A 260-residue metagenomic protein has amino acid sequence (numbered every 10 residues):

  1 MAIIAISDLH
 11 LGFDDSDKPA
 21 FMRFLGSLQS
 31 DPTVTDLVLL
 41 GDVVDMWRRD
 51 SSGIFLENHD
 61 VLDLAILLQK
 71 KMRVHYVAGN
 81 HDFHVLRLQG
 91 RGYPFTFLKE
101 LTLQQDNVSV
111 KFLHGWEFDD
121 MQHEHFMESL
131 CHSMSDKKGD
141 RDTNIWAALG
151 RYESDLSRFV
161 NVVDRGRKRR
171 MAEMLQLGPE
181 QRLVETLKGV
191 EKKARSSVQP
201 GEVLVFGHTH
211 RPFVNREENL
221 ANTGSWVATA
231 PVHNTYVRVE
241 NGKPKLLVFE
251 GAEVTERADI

Functional and structural regions predicted by a protein language model:
A2-I4, L11-Q105: Core catalytic region of metal-dependent phosphoesterases/phosphodiesterases, especially metallo-beta-lactamase-like
A5-S7, L37-G41, R73-N80, F112-L113 (+2 more regions): Active-site neighborhood of phospho(di)ester-bond hydrolases with catalytic His/Asp-centered motifs
L11, D45, D82, F118 (+3 more regions): Surface-exposed, flexible loop/turn segments at secondary-structure boundaries
D45-L68, S157-V163, Q176-E180, G189-V205: N-terminal short leaders/motifs
G92-E100, N107-K111, W116, M121-M134 (+1 more regions): Conserved beta-sheet core of the metallophosphoesterase superfamily
L113-H114, T255-I260: Short amphipathic beta-strand/extended segments with alternating polar/hydrophobic composition
L113-V190: Active-site-proximal loop/helix segment associated with metal-binding centers of metalloenzymes
L247-E256: Short, solvent-exposed aromatic-acidic interface loops
